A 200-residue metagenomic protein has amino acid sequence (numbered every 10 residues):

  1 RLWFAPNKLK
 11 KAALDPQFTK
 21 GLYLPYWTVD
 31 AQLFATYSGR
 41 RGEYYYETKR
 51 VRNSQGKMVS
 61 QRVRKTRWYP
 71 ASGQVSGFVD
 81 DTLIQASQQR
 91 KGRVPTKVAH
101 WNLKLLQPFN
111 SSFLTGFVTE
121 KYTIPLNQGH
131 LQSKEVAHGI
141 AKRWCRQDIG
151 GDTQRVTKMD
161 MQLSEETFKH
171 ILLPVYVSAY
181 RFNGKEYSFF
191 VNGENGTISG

Functional and structural regions predicted by a protein language model:
R1-E186: Charged, low-complexity helical/coil segments in non-catalytic cytosolic or luminal regions
G184-G200: Juxtamembrane amphipathic/hinge helix adjacent to a transmembrane helix
